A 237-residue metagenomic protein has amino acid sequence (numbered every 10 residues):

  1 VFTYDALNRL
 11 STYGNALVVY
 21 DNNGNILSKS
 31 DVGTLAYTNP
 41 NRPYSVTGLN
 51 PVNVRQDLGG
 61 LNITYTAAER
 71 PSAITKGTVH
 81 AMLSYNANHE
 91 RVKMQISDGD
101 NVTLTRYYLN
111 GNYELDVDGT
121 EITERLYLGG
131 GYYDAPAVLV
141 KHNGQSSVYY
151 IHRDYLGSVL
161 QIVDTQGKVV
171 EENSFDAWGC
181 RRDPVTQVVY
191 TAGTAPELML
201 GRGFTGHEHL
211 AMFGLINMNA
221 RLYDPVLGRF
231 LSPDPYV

Functional and structural regions predicted by a protein language model:
V1-T12, Y20-K29, T38-R55, Y65-A73 (+7 more regions): A short glycine-rich beta-turn/N-cap micro-motif
S11-T12, N53-D57, T75, H142-Q145 (+1 more regions): Short loop/turn motifs at secondary-structure junctions and domain boundaries
G24, G77, H89, D100-V102 (+4 more regions): Residue-level signal for glycine
T34-N39, N143-N219: A motif-centric feature for acidic-aromatic and gly/ser/thr-rich catalytic loops and repeats
E124-L128, Y149-I151: Short, surface-exposed beta-strand/loop micro-motifs that present aromatic residues
